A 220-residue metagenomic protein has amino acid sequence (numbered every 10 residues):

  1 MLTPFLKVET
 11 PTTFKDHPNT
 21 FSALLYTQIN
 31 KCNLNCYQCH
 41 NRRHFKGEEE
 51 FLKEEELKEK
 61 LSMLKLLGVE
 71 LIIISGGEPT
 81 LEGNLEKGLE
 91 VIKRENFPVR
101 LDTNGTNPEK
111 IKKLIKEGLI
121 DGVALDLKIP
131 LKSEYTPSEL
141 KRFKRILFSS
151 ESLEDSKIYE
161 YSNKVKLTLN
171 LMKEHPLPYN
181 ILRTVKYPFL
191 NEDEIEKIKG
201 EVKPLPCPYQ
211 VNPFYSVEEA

Functional and structural regions predicted by a protein language model:
M1-T12, P208-A220: Short, basic/aromatic-enriched C-terminal tail that caps enzymatic domains
M1-Y26, K31-K46: N-terminal [4Fe-4S]-dependent radical SAM core
Y26, S75, D126: Short beta-strand segments
Q28, G76, D102-T103: Small/polar loops that bind or transfer phosphate-bearing groups
N33-C36, L57, L140-F143: A general structural signal for well-ordered alpha-helical segments in protein cores
R42-I72: Conserved alpha-helical substructure of the radical SAM core
L61-L71, T80-E219: Conserved AdoMet/S-adenosylmethionine-binding subsite of the radical SAM
